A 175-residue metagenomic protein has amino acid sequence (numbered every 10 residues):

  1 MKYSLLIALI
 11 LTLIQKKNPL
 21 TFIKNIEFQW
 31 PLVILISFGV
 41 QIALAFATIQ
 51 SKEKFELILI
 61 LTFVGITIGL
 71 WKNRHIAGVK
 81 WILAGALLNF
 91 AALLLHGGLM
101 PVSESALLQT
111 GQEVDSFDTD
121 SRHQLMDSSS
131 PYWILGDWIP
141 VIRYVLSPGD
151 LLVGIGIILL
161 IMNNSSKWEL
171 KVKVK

Functional and structural regions predicted by a protein language model:
M1-T62: Transmembrane alpha-helical insertion/packing segments
I10-L20, I68-I76, L159-W168: Structural signal for the C-terminal ends of transmembrane alpha-helices and the immediately following loop
S51-K52, I76-A84, M100-T110: A cytosolic-side transmembrane-helix exit/cap motif
F55-G65, D150-I158: Hydrophobic alpha-helical transmembrane segments
T62-H96: Interfacial segments of alpha-helical transmembrane regions
V102-V145: Extracytosolic (periplasmic/ER-lumenal) interhelical loops and adjacent juxtamembrane/interface segments of multi-pass
S128, W133-E169: A hydrophobic membrane-anchoring alpha-helix module
E169-K175: Short, charged juxtamembrane terminal tails flanking transmembrane helices
